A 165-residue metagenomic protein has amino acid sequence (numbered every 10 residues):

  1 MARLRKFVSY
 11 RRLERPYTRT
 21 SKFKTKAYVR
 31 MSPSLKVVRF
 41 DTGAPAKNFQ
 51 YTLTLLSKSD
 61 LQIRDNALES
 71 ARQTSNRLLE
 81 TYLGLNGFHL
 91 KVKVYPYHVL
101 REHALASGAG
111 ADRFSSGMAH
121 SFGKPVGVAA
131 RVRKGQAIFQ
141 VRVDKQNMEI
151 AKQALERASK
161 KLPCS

Functional and structural regions predicted by a protein language model:
M1-S165: Ribosome-associated RNA-binding proteins
